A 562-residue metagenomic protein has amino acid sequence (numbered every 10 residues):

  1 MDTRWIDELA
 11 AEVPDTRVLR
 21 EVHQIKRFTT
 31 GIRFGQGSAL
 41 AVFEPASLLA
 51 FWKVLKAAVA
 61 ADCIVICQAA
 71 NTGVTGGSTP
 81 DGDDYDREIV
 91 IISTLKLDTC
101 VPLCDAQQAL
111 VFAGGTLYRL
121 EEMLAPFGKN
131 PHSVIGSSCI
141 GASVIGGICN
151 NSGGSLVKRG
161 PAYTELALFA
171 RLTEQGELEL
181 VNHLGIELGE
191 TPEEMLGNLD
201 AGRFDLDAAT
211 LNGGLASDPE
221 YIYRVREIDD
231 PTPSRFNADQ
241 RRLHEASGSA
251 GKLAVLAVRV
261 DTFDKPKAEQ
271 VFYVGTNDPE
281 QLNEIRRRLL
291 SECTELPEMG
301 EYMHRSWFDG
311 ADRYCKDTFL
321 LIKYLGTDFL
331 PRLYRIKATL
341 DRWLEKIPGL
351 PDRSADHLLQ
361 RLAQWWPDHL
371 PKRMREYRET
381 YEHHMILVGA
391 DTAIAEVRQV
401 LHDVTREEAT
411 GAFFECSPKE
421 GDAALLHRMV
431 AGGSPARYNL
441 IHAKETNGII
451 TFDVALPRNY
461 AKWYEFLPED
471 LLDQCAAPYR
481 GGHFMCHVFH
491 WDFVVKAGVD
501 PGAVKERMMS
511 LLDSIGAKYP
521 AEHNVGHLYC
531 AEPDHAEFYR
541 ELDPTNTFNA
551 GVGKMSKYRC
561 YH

Functional and structural regions predicted by a protein language model:
M1-A60, G73-Q108, W307-C315, H369-M374 (+2 more regions): N-terminal flexible segment immediately upstream of the FAD-binding catalytic core in FAD-dependent oxidoreductases
V18-V22, E44-P45, V65-A69, G76 (+8 more regions): General beta-strand structural signal in soluble alpha/beta enzymes
R33, L40, Q68-A70, T75-R87 (+1 more regions): Conserved glycine-rich FAD pyrophosphate-binding loop
G82-V144: Anion-binding (especially nucleotide phosphate/pyrophosphate-binding) glycine-rich loop and adjoining beta-alpha core
P126-Q281: FAD-binding subdomain of flavoenzyme oxidoreductases
A142-C149, E301-D317, G421-R428, N524-E537: Short, conserved secondary-structure transition motifs
H244, R259, Q270-N277, Q281-R373 (+4 more regions): C-terminal cap/substrate-recognition region of VAO/PCMH-type FAD-linked oxidoreductases
